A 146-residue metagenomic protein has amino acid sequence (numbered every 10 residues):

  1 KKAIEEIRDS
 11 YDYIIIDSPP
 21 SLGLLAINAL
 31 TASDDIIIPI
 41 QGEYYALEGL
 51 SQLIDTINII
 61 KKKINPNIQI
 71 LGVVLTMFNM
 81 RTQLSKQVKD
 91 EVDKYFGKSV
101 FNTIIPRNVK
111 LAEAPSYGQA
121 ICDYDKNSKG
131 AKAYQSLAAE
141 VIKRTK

Functional and structural regions predicted by a protein language model:
K2-V109: Conserved catalytic-core segment of NTP-binding enzymes
I64-N65, G130, E140-V141: Short, charged/polar low-complexity linear motifs in solvent-exposed/disordered segments
A114-S136: C-terminal boundary of histidine-terminating zinc-finger modules
S136-T145: C-terminal alpha-helix
